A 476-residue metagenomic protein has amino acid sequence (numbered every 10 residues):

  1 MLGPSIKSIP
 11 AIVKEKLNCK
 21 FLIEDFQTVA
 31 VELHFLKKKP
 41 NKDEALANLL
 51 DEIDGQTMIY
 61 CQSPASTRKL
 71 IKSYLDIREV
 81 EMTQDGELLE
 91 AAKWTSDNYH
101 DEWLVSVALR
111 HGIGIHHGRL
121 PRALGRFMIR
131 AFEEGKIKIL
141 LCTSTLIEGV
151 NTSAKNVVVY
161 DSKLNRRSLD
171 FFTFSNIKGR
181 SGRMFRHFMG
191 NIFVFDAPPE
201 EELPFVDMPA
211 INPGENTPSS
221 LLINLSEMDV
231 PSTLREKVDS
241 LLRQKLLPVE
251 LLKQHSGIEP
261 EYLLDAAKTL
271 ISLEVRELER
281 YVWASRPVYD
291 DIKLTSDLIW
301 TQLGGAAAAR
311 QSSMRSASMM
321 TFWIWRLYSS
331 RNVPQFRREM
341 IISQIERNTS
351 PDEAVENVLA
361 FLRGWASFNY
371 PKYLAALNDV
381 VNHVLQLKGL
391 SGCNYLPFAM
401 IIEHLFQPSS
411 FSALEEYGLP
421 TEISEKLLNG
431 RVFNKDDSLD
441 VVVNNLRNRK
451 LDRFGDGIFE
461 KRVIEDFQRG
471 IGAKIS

Functional and structural regions predicted by a protein language model:
M1-F26: Post-DEXD/H (motif II) to motif III coupling segment of the RecA-like Helicase ATP-binding lobe
L2-I6, C61-P64, C142-L146, D196: A short beta-strand-to-loop transition that corresponds to the Sensor-1 phosphate-sensing loop of AAA+ P-loop ATPases
K7, N156, Y160-A210: Conserved segment of the helicase C-terminal RecA-like domain
K16-L17, G55, R110-H111, S153-N156 (+1 more regions): Short glycine-/polar-rich loops that comprise or flank the Walker A/P-loop and associated switch/sensor motifs
N18, F35-L46, D51-I139, K163-F174 (+4 more regions): Conserved C-terminal RecA-like helicase domain
G125-R130, L140-K155, G179-F188: SF2 helicase motor core recognition
E201-K253: Long, hydrophobic alpha-helical segments
V230-S476: C-terminal accessory/interaction regions of large nucleic acid-associated machines
